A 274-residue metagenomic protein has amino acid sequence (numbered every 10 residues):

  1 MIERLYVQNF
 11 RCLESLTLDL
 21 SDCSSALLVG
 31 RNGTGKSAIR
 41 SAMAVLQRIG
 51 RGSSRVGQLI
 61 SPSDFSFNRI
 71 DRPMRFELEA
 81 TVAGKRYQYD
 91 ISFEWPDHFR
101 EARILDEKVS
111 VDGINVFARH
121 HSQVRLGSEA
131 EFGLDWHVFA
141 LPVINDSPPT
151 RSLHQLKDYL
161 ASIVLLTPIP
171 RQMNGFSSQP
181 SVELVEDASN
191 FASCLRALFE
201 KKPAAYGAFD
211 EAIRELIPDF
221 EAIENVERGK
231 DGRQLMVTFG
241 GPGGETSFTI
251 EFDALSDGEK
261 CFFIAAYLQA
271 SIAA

Functional and structural regions predicted by a protein language model:
M1-E14: N-terminal pre-Walker A segment at the start of P-loop NTPase domains
S25: Walker A (P-loop) ATP-phosphate-binding motif of ABC ATPase nucleotide-binding domains
L28: Hydrophobic anchor at the beta1->P-loop junction of P-loop NTPases
N32: The conserved Walker
G35: Conserved glycine(s) of the Walker
A38-E101: Conserved P-loop NTP-binding catalytic core
K85-E224: Electropositive, glycine-dotted interaction segments that contact anionic polymers or phosphate-rich ligands
G241-E245, D253-A274: GG-anchored amphipathic helix commonly corresponding to the ABC/SMC/Rad50 NBD signature/C-loop
